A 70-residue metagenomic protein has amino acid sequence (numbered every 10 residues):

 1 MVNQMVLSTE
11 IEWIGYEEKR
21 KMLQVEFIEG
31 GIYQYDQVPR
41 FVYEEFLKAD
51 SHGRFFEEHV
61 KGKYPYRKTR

Functional and structural regions predicted by a protein language model:
M1-I28, I32, Y43-R70: A charge-rich, low-complexity, intrinsically flexible signal that marks solvent-exposed coils, linkers, repeats
I32-V38: A short macromolecule-binding patch
